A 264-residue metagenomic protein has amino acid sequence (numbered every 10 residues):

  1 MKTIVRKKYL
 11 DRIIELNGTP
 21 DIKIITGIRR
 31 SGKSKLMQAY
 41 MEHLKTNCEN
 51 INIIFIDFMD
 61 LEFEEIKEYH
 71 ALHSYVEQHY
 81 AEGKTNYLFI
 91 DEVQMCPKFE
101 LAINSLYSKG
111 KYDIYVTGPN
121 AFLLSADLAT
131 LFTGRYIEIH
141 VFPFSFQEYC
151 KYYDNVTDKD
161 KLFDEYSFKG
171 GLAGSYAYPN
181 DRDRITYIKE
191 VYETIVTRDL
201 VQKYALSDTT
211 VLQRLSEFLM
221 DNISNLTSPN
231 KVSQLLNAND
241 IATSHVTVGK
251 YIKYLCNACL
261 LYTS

Functional and structural regions predicted by a protein language model:
V5-N17: Pre-Walker A adenine-sensing motif
I25: Hydrophobic anchor at the beta1->P-loop junction of P-loop NTPases
K33: Conserved lysine of the Walker
L36: Hydrophobic positions on the alpha1 helix immediately C-terminal to the Walker A/P-loop
I56-Y80: Short glycine-rich substrate-engagement loop in P-loop NTPases that contacts/grips substrate
D113-P119: Structural recognition of the conserved hydrophobic beta-strand(s) that form the central parallel beta-sheet of P-loop
F122-Y136: Short regulatory helix/loop adjacent to the ATP-binding pocket of P-loop NTPases
K189-S264: Accessory nucleic acid-recognition modules appended to NTPase machines
